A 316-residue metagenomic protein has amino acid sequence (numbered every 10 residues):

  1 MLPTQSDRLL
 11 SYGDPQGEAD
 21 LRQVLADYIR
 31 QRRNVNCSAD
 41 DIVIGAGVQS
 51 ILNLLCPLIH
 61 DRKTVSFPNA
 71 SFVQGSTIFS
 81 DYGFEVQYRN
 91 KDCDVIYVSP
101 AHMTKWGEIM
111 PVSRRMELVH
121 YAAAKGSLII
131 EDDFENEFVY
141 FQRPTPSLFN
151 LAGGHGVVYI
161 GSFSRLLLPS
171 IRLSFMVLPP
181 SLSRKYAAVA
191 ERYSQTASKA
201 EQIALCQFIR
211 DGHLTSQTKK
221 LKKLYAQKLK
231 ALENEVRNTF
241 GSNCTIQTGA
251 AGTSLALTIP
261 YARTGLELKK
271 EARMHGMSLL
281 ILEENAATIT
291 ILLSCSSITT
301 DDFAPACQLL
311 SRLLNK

Functional and structural regions predicted by a protein language model:
M1-D14, M274-M277, L282, L293: N-terminal "arm"/small-domain region of PLP-dependent enzymes with the aminotransferase-like
P3-G126, I130, N136-F138, R143-H155 (+1 more regions): Conserved core of the PLP fold type I
N150-K185: Active-site PLP attachment segment
L178, A256-Y261, S278-Q308, R312-L313: Conserved PLP-binding active-site segment of the aspartate aminotransferase-like
L182-E201: Active-site C-terminal subdomain of aminotransferase-like
Y186-A190, D211-E233: Structural signature of PLP-dependent enzymes
K223-E233, C244-T258: Conserved glycine-rich beta-strand-loop-beta hairpin in the small C-terminal domain of fold type I
